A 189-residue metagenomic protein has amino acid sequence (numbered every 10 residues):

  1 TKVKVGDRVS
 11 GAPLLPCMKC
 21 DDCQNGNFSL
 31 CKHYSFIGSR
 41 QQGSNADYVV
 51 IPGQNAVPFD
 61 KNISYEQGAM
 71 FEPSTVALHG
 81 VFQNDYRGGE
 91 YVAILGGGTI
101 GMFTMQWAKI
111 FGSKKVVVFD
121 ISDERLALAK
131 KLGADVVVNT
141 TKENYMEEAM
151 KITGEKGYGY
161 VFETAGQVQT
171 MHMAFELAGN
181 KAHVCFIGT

Functional and structural regions predicted by a protein language model:
T1-D21, D60-N62: Glycine-rich beta-strand-centered segment in the early N-terminal region that forms part of a ligand/cofactor-binding
D7-R8, D22, Y48, Y91 (+2 more regions): Residue-level marker of beta-strand positions
L15-H33: Local cysteine-cluster metal-coordination motifs and their immediate loop/turn environment, predominantly Fe-S cluster
K19-D22, R40-P52: A structural motif shared across PLP-dependent enzymes of the aminotransferase-like
I63-E143, E147: Mid-domain Rossmann-like dinucleotide-binding core that forms the NAD(H)/NADP(H) cofactor-binding site
N84, A127, K131-T189: Glycine-rich cofactor phosphate-binding loops and adjacent beta1-alpha1 units of small-molecule cofactor enzyme domains
